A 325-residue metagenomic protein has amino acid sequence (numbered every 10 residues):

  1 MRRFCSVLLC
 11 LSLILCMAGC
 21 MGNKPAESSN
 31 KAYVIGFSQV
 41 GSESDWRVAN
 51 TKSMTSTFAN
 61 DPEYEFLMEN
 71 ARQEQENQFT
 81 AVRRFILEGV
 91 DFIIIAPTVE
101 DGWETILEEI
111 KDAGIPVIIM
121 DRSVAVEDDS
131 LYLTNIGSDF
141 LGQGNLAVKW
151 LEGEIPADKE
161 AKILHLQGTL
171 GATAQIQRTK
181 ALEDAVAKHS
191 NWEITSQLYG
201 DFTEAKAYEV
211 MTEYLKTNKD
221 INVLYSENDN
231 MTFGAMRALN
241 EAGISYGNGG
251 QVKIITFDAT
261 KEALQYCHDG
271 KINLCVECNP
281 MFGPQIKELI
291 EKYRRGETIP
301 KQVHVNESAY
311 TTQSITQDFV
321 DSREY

Functional and structural regions predicted by a protein language model:
M1-V34, A59-N60, E108-I115, E324-Y325: Short, low-complexity disordered leader/linker segments with a strong preference for bacterial N-terminal type II
K31-Y33, L166-L170, A174, A185-V186 (+1 more regions): Hinge/cleft segment of the Venus flytrap/periplasmic-binding protein
Y33-D61, F66-T80, R84, V90 (+4 more regions): Extracytoplasmic "Venus flytrap"
I35, Q78, T134-A161, K206-Y208 (+2 more regions): Hydrophobic alpha-helical segments within soluble ligand-binding/sensing domains
W46-N60, Y64, Q143-A147, T173-W192 (+3 more regions): Short, solvent-exposed amphipathic alpha-helices that sit in or adjacent to ligand/effector-binding or catalytic
M68-N70, V126-E152, H165, Q197 (+1 more regions): Short beta-strand elements at the ligand-binding edges of bilobed clamshell
L87, I95-D112, L182, G200-Q265: Hydrophobic alpha-helical
T105-G142, T260-Y266: Flexible loop/hinge segments that line or gate small-molecule binding clefts
